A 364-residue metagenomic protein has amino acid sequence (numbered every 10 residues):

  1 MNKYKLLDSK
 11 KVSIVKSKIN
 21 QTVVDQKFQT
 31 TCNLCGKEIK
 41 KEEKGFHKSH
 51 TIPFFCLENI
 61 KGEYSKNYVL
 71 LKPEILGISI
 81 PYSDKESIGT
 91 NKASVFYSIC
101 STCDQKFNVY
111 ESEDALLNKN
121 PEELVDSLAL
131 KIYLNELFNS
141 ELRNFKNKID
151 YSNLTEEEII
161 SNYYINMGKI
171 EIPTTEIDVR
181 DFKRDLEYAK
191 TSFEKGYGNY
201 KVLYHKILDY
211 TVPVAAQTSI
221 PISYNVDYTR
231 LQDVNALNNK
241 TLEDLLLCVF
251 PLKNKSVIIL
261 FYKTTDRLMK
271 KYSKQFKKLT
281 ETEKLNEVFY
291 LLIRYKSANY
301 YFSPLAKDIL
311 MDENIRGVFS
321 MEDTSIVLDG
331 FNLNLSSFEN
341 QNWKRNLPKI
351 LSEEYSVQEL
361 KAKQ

Functional and structural regions predicted by a protein language model:
M1, I159-I160, L347, L351: Extended hydrophobic/Leu-rich segments
M1-S112: An N-terminal structural lobe/cap that precedes and organizes the functional/catalytic core across diverse proteins
L7, V12, I39-K41, I60 (+4 more regions): Short, structured coil/loop segments at alpha-helix boundaries
V23, K48-I52, N59, K66 (+7 more regions): Non-transmembrane, interaction-prone segments in cytosolic or luminal domains
S65, K119, K278-T282: Short, low-complexity, polar/charged sequence segments that are solvent-exposed and flexible
Y68-T174: Internal, well-ordered alpha/beta segment that forms a basic, Gly-enriched binding/recognition surface
E176-Q364: Charge-dense, low-complexity intrinsically disordered regions
